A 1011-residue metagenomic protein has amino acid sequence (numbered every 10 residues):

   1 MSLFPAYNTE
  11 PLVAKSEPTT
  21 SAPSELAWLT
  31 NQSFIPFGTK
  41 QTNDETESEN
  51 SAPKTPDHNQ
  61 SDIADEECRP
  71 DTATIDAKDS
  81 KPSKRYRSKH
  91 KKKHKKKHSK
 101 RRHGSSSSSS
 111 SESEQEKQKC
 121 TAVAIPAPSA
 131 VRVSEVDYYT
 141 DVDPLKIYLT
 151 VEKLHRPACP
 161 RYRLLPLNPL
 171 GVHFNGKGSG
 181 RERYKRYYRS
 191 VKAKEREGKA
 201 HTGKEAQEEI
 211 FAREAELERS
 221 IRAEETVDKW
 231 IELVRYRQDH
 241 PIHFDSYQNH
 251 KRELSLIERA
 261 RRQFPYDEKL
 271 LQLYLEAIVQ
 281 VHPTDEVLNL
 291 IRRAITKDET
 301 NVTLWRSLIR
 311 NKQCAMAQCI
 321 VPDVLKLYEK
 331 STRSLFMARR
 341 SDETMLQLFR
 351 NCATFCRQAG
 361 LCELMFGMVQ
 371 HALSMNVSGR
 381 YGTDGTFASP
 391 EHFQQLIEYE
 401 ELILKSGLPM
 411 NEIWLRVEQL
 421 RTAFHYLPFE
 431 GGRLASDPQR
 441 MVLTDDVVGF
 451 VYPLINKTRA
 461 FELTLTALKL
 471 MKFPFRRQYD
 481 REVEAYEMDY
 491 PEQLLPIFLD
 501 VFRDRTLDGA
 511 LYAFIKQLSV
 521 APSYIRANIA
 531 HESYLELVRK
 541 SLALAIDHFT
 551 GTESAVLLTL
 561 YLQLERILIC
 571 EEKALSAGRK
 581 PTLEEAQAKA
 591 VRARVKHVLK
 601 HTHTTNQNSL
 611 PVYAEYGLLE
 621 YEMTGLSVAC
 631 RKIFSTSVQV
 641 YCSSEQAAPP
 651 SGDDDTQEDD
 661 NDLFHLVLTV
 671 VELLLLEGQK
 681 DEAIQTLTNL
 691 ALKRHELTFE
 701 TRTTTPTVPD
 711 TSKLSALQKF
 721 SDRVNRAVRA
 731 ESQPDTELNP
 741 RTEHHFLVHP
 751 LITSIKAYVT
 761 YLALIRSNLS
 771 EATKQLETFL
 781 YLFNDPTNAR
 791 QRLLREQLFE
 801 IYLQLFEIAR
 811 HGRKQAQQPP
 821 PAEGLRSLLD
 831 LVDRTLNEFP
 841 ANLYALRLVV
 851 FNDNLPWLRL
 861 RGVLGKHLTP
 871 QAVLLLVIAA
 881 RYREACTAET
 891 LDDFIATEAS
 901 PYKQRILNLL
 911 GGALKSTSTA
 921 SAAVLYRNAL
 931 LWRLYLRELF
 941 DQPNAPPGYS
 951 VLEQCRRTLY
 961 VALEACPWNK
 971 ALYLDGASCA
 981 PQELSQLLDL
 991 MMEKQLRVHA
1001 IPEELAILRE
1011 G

Functional and structural regions predicted by a protein language model:
M1-G1011: Polyampholytic low-complexity alpha-helical segments
